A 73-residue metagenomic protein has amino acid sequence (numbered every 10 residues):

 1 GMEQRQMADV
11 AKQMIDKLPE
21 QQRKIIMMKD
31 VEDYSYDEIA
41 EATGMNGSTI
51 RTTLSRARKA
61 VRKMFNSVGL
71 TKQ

Functional and structural regions predicted by a protein language model:
G1-D16: Acidic, proline/glycine-rich intrinsically disordered inter-domain spacer in sigma factors
A11, I25-I26: Short alpha-helical "packing" element that flanks the helix-turn-helix/winged-helix DNA-binding module
D16-K24, E32-T49: Helix-turn-helix DNA-binding module
Q22, T43-S67: DNA-recognition helix of helix-turn-helix
K29: His-Asp-centered metal-binding catalytic motifs of divalent-metal-dependent phosphohydrolases/nucleases
T71-Q73: Intrinsically disordered, low-complexity basic tails/linkers immediately adjacent to helix-turn-helix/homeobox/MYB/SANT
